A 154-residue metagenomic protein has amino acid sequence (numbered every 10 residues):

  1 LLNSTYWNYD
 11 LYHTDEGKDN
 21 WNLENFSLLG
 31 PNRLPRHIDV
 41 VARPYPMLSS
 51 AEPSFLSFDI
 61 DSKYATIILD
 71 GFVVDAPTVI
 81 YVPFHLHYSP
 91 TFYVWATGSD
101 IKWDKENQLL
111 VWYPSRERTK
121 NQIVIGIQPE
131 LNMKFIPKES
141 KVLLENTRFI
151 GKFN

Functional and structural regions predicted by a protein language model:
L1-H85, F92, Q122-K141: Aromatic-rich peripheral "rim/lid" segments of glycoside hydrolase catalytic domains that contact and position glycan
S62-Y64, K105-L109, K120: Residue-level signal for tight coil/turn positions that link beta-strands
P83-F84, D100, Y113-P114: Beta-strand elements of modular eukaryotic interaction domains
S89-G98: Change to "...patches in solvent-exposed regions of secreted, membrane-anchored, or virion-exposed structural
G98-E106: Surface-exposed loop/edge segments in extracytoplasmic proteins
L110-N154: Surface-exposed interaction regions enriched in Ser/Thr/Asp/Glu that occur as long low-complexity tracts or repetitive
